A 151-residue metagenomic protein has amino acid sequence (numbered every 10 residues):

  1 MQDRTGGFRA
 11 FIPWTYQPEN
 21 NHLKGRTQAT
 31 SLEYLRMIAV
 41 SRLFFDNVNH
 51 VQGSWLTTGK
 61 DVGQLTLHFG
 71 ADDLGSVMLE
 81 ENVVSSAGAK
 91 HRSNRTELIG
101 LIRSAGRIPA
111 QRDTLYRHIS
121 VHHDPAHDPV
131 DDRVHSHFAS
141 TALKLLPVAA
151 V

Functional and structural regions predicted by a protein language model:
Q2-V151: Auxiliary Fe-S-binding modules of radical SAM enzymes
